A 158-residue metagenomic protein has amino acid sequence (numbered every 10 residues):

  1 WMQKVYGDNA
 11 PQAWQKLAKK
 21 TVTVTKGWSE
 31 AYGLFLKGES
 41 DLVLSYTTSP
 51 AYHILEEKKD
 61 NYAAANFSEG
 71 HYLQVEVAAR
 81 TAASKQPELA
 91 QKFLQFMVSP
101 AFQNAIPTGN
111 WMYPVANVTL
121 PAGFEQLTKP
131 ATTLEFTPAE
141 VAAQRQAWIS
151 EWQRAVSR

Functional and structural regions predicted by a protein language model:
W1-E69: Ligand-binding pocket segment of bilobal, Venus flytrap-like solute-binding proteins
Q3-K4, Q74-P87, A105-T108: A bilobed periplasmic-binding-protein/Venus flytrap-type ligand-binding module shared by bacterial periplasmic
D8, T25-S29, K37, S84-E88 (+2 more regions): Soluble non-cytosolic domains of exported or imported proteins
T48-A51, G70-Y72, S84-K85, S99-A101 (+1 more regions): Solvent-exposed loop/turn segments at secondary-structure junctions within structured extracellular/periplasmic domains
F93: Substrate/cofactor-recognition hotspot
F96-L120: Periplasmic-binding protein-like
G123-R158: Extracellular/periplasmic bilobal clamshell ligand-binding domains
